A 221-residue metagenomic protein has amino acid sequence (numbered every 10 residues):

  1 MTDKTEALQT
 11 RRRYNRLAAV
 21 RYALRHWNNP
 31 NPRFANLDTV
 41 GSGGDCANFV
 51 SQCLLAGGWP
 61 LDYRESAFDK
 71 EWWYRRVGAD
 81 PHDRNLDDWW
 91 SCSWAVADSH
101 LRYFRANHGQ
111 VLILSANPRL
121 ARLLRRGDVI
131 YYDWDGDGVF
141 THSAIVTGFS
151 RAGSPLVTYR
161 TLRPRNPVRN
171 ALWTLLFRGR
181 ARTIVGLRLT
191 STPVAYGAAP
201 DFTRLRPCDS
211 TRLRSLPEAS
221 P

Functional and structural regions predicted by a protein language model:
T2-S91: N-terminal capping segments
G43, L123, V139, L176-F177: Active-site-proximal structural scaffolding
N48-Q52, L61, D128-Y132, V157-T158: Structural recognition of the beta-strand scaffold that forms the well-ordered cores of secreted hydrolase catalytic
A56, P60, S150, R163: Short loop/turn segments at secondary-structure transitions that flank enzyme active sites
D62-S66, H142-S143, R169: Short, solvent-exposed loop/turn and secondary-structure capping segments
Y74-V157: ...with weaker cross-activation on analogous glycine-rich loops/strands in unrelated enzymes
S154-P164, R169-P221: Low-complexity, Gly/Ser/Thr/Pro-rich intrinsically disordered linker/tail segments
